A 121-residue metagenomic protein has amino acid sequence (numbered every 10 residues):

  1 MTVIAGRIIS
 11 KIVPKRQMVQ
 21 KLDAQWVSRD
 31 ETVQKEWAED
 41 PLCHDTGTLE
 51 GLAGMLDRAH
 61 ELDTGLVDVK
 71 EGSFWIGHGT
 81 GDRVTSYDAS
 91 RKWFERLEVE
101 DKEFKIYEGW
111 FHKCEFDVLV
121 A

Functional and structural regions predicted by a protein language model:
M1-T48: Alpha/beta-hydrolase-fold enzymes
T2, L49, S86-S90, F116-V120: Conserved strand-to-helix beginnings and helix N-cap segments that scaffold or border functional pockets
G47-L66: Active-site nucleophile elbow and catalytic-triad environment of alpha/beta-hydrolase enzymes
V69-K70, W75-H78, D82: Short beta-strand/loop motif that positions the catalytic acidic residue of the alpha/beta-hydrolase fold
G72, S86-R96, E103-F104: Short alpha-helix in the alpha/beta-hydrolase fold that links the catalytic acid
V84, F104-V120: Catalytic histidine-centered segment of alpha/beta-hydrolase-like enzymes
